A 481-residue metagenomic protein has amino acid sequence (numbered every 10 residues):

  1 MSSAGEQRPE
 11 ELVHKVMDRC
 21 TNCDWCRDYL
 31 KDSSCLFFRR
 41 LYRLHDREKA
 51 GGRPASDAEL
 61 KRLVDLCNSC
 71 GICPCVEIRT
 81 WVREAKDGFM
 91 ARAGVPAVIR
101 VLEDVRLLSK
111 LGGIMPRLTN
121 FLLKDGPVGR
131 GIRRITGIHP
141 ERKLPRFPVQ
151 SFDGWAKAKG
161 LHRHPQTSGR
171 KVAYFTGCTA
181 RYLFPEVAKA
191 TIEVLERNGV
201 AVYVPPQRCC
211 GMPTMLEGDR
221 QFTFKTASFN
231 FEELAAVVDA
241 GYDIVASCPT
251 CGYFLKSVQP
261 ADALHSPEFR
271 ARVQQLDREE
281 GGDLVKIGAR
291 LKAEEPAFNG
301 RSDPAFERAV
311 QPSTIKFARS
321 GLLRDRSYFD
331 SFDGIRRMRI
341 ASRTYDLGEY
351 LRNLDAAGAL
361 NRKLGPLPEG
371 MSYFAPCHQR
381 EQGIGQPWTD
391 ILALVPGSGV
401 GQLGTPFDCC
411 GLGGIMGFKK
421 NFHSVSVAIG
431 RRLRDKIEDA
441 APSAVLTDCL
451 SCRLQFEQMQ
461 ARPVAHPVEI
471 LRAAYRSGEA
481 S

Functional and structural regions predicted by a protein language model:
M1-R8, D32-N68, V76-E103, A465-R472: Non-heme iron-sulfur electron-transfer modules
M1-S2, C26, G154-A158: N-terminal export/assembly segments and adjacent metallocofactor-ligating motifs of anaerobic energy-metabolism
M1-T21: Generic start-of-chain signal for non-secretory N-termini
E10, H14, R79-S481: Iron-sulfur cluster-binding electron-transfer modules in prokaryotic oxidoreductases
H14-L36, A58-R79, S109-G112, Y182 (+2 more regions): Cysteine-centered iron-sulfur cluster-binding motifs in ferredoxin-type domains/subunits of redox enzymes
W25-K31, R40, I72, M215 (+3 more regions): Mature cores of small secreted peptide/protein domains
